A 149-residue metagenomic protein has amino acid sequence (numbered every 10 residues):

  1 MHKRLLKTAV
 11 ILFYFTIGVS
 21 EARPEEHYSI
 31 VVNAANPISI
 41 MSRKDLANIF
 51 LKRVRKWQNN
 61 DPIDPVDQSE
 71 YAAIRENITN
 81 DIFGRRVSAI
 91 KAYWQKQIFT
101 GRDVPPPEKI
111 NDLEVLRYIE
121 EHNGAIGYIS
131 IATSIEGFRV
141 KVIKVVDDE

Functional and structural regions predicted by a protein language model:
M1-A9: Bacterial N-terminal signal peptides that target proteins for export
T8-I17: Bacterial N-terminal signal peptides
R23-E149: Exported/periplasmic ABC-transporter solute-binding proteins
